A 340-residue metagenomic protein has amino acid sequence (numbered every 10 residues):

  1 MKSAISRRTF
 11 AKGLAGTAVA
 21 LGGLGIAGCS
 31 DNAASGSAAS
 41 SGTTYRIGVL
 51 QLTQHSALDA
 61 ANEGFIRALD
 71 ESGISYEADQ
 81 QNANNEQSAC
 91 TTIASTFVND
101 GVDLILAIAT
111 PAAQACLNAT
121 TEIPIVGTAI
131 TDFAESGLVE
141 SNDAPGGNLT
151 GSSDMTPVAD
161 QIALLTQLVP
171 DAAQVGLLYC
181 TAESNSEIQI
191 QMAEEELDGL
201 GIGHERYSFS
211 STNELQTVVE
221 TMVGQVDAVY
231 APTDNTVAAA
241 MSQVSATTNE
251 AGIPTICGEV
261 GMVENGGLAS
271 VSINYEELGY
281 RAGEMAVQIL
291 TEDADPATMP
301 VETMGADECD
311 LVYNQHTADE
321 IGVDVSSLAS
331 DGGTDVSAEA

Functional and structural regions predicted by a protein language model:
M1-T9, G13-A27: N-terminal secretory signal peptides
I26-A39: Bacterial lipoprotein signal-peptidase II cleavage site
Y45-I66, S72, D79-S88, A182-S186 (+2 more regions): Extracytoplasmic "Venus flytrap"
I47, F65, T150-L197, D295 (+1 more regions): An alpha-beta-alpha
Q80-E140, D234-N249, I253, C257-G258: Beta-alpha junction/loop-to-helix N-cap segments that form part of ligand/metal-binding clefts
F133-Q174, N274-A294: Hydrophobic alpha-helical segments within soluble ligand-binding/sensing domains
S184-E259: Pocket-lining segment of extracytoplasmic ligand-binding domains
Q288-A340: Hinge/cleft segment of the Venus flytrap/periplasmic-binding protein
